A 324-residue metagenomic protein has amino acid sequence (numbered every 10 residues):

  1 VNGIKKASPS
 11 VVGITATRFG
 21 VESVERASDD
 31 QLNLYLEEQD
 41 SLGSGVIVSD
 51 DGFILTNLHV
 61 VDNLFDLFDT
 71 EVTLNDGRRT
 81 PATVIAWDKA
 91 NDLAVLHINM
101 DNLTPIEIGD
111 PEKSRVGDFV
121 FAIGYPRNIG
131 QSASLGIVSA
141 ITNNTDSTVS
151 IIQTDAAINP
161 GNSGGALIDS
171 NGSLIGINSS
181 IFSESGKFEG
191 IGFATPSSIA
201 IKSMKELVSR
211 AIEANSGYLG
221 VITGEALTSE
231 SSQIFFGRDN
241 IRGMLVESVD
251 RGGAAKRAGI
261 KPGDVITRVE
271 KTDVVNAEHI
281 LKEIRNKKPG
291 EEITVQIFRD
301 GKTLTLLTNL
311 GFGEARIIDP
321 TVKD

Functional and structural regions predicted by a protein language model:
V1-N2, V21, L32-F53, R79-P81 (+5 more regions): A conserved glycine-rich beta-strand in the N-terminal activation segment of trypsin-fold
V1-S28, L34, S44, F53 (+4 more regions): N-terminal activation segment of mature serine protease catalytic domains
N2, T83-V84, H97, R115 (+3 more regions): C-terminal recognition in membrane/secretory proteostasis and scaffolding
E22-E38, I85-N91, A140-I152, F182-K187 (+2 more regions): Gly/Ser-enriched beta-turn/beta-hairpin loop segments
E38-Q39, V60-D69, L103-P105, I123-I137 (+5 more regions): Active-site loop architecture of trypsin-fold serine endopeptidases
L42-S44, F68, N162-G165, M244-V246 (+2 more regions): Short loop/turn microsegments at loop-to-beta-strand junctions
G45-I47, A82-V84, V138, V246: Conserved hydrophobic positions within beta-strands
S49-G124, N128-S132, T145-S150, P160 (+7 more regions): Conserved active-site neighborhood of the chymotrypsin/trypsin-like protease fold
